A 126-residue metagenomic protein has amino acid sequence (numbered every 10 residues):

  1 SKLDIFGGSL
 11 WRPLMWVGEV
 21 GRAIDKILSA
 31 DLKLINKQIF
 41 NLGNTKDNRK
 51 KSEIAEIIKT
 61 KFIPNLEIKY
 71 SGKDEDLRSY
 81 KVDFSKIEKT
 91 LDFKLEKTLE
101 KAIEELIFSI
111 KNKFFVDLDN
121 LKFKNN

Functional and structural regions predicted by a protein language model:
D4-N126: C-terminal substrate-binding subdomain of Rossmann-fold SDR/epimerase-dehydratase oxidoreductases
